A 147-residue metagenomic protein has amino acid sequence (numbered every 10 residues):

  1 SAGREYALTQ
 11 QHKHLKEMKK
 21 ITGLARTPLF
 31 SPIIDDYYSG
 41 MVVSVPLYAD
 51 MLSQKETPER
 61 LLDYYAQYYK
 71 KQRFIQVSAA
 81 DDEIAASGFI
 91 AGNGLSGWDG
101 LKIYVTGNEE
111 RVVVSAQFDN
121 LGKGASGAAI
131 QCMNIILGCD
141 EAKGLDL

Functional and structural regions predicted by a protein language model:
S1-V114: C-terminal substrate-binding/catalytic lobe of Rossmann-fold NAD(P)-dependent oxidoreductases
G100-L147: NAD(P)-dependent Rossmann-like dehydrogenase/reductase catalytic/cofactor-binding core
